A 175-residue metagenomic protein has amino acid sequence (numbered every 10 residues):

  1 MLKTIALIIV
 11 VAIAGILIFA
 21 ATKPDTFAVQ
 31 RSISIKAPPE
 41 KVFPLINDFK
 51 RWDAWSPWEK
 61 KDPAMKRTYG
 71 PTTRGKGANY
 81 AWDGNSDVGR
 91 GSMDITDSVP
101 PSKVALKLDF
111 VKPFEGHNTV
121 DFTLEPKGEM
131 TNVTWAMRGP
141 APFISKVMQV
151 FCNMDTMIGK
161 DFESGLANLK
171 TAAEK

Functional and structural regions predicted by a protein language model:
T4-T68, T72: Hydrophobic ligand-binding cavity/cleft-lining segments
K23-D25, T72, N85-D87, K112-G116 (+1 more regions): A generic structural micro-feature
T26, G77, P101-K103, G128-N132: A generic structural signal for beta-strand entry/edge sites
A28-Q30, V88-M93, E115-D121: Short, surface-exposed coil-to-beta transition loops
S32-K36, A81-D83, D94, A105-K107 (+1 more regions): Generic structural detector for well-ordered beta-strands
I46-S56, G84, F162, L166 (+1 more regions): Sec/Tat-exported extracytoplasmic proteins
F49-V99, K146-V147: Extracytoplasmic/periplasmic/luminal assembly and interaction segments in envelope/secretory/respiratory proteins
D97, K107-E163, L169-T171: Beta-strand/loop substructures that line and gate deep hydrophobic ligand-binding cavities in soluble
